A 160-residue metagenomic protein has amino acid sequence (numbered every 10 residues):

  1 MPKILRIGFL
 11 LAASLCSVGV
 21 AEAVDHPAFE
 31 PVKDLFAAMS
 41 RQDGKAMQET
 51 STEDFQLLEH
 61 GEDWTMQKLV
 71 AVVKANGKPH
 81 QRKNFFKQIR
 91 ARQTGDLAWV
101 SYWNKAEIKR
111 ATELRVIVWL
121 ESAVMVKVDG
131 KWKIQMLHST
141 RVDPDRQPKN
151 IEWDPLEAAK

Functional and structural regions predicted by a protein language model:
M1-F9: Bacterial N-terminal signal peptides that target proteins for export
G8-S17: Bacterial N-terminal signal peptides
G19-D54, D96, W153-K160: Short, low-complexity N-terminal intrinsically disordered segments enriched in polar/charged residues
S51, G61-E62, R90, G95 (+3 more regions): A mature extracytoplasmic/lumenal domain signature
S51-T65, N76-P79, A111: A short gly/proline-enriched turn/hairpin at secondary-structure junctions
V70-R115: Surface-exposed, charged secondary-structure patches
K127-D129, M136-K160: Low-complexity, intrinsically disordered terminal/linker segments enriched in charged and Gly/Pro repeats
